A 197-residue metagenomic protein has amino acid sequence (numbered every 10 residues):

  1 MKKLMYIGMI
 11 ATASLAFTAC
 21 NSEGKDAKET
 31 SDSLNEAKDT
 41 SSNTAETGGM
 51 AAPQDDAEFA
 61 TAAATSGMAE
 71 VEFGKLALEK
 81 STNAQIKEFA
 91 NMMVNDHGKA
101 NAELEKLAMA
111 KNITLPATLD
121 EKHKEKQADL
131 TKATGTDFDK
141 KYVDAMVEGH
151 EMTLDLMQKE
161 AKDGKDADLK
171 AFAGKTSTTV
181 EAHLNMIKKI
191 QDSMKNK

Functional and structural regions predicted by a protein language model:
K2-K197: His/Met- and acidic-residue-enriched segments that coordinate or traffic transition-metal cofactors and support
